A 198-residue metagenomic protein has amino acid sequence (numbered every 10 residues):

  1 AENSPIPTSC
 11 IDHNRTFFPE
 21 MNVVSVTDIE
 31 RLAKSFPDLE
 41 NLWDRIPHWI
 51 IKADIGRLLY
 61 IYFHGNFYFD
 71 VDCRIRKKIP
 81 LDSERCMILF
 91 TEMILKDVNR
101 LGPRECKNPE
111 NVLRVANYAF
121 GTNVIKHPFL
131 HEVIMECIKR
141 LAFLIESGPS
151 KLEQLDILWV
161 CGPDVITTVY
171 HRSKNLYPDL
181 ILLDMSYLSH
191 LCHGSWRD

Functional and structural regions predicted by a protein language model:
A1-A53, F69-D198: Glycosyltransferase-associated regions of secretory-pathway enzymes, highlighting luminal stem/catalytic domains
I55-N66: Small-residue hinge/turn detector
